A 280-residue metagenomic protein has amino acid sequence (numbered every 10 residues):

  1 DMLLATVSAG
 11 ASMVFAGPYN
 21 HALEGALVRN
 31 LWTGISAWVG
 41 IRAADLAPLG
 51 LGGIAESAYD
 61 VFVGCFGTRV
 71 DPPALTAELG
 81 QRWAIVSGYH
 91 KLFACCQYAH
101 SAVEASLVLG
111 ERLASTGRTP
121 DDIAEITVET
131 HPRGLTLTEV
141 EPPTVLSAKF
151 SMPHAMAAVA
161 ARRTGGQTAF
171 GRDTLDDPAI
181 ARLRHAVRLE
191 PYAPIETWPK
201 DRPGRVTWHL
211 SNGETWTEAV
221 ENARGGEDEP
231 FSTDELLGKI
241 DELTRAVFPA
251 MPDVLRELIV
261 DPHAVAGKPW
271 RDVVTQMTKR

Functional and structural regions predicted by a protein language model:
L3-T6, L255: Small-residue helix-packing motif on alpha-helices
T6, N20-H21: Glycine/threonine-rich beta-strand-loop-alpha-helix active-site module that forms ligand/phosphate-binding
S8, R42-D45: A broadly conserved amphipathic alpha-helix scaffold signal in soluble, globular proteins
A9-P18: Long, well-ordered core segments of solenoidal/helical folds
H21, G25-W38, D45-R280: Terminal-appendage/accessory-domain detector
